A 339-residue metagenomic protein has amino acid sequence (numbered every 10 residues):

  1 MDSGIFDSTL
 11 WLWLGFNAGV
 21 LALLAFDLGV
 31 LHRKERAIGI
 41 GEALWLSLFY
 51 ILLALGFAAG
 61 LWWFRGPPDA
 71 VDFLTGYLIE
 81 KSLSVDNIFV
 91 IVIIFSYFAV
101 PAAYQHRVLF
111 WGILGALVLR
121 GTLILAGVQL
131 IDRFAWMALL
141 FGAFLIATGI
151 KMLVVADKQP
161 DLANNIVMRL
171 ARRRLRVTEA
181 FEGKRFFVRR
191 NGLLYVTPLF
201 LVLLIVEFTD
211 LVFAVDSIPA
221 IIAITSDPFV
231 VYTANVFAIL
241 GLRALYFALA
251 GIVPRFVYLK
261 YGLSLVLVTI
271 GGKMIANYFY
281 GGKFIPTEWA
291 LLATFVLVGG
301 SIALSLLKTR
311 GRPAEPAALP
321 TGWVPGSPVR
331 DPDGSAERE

Functional and structural regions predicted by a protein language model:
M1-E339: Multi-pass alpha-helical transmembrane bundle typical of ion/small-solute transporters and intramembrane aspartyl
